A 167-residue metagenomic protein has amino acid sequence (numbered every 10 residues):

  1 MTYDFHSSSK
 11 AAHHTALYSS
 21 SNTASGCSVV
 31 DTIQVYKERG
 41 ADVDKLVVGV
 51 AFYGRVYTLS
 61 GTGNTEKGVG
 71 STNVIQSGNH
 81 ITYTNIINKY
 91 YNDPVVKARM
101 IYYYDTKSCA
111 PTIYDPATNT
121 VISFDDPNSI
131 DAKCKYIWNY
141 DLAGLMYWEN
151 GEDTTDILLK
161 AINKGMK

Functional and structural regions predicted by a protein language model:
M1-I86: Substrate-binding surface in catalytic domains of secreted glycosidases
T15-T23, N119-S123, Y147: Second-shell loop/turn segments in exported
S25-T32, D126, I130-K133, L158 (+1 more regions): Stable alpha-helical elements in mature extracytoplasmic
V48, I137, L145: Conserved, mostly hydrophobic/aromatic
V50, E149-N150: Active-site proximal loops enriched in glycine and acidic residues that flank catalytic Cys/His/Asp and coordinate
S77-D141: Hydrophobic, secondary-structure "cap" segments at the distal end of domains
Y136, G151-K167: Aromatic-rich peripheral "rim/lid" segments of glycoside hydrolase catalytic domains that contact and position glycan
